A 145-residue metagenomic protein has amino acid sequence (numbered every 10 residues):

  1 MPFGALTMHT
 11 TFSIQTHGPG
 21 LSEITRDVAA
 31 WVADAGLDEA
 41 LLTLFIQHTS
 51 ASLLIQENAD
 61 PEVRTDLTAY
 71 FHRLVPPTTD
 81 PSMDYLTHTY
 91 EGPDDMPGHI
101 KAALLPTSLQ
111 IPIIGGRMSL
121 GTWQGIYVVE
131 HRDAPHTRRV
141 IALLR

Functional and structural regions predicted by a protein language model:
P2-R145: Active-site histidine-anchored catalytic micro-motif
